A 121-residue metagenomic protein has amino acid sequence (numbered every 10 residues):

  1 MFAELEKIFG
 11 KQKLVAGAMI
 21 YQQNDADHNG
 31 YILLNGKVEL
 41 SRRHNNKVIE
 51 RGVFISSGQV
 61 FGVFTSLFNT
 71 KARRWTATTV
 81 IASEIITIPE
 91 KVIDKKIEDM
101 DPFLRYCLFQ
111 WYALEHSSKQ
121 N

Functional and structural regions predicted by a protein language model:
M1-A18: Short proline/glycine- and basic residue-enriched helix-capping loop/turn segments at helix->loop/beta transitions
K13-L14, A18-I81: Cyclic nucleotide-binding regulatory domains
R73, V92-N121: A small-molecule sensor/coupling module
I86: Conserved active-site beta-strand element of glycosyltransferases/polysaccharide synthases
